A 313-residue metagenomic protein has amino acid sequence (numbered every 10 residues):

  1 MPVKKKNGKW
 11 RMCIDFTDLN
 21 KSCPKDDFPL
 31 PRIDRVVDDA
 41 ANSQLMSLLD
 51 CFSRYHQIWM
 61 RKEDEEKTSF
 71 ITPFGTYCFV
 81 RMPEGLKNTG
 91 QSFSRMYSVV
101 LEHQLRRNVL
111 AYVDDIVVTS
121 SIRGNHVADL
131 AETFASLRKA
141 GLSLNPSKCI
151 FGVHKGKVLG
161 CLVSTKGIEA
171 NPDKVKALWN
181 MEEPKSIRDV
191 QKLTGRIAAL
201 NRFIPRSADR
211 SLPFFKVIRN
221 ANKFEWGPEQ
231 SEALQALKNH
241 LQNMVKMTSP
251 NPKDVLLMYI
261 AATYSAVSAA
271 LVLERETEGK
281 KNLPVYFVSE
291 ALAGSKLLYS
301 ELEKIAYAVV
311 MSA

Functional and structural regions predicted by a protein language model:
M1-V36, L45, H56, E66 (+4 more regions): Conserved beta-strand/loop block within the catalytic cores of divalent metal-dependent phospho-transfer/hydrolysis
D15, V36, D50, F70 (+16 more regions): Mobile genetic element proteins and their domesticated derivatives, centered on retroelements and DNA transposons
N20, G75-S92, N222, T277-Y307 (+1 more regions): A short, polar/acidic, helix/strand-boundary loop motif
D34-Q44, M96-E102, T133, I197-L200 (+1 more regions): Metal-dependent nuclease catalytic cores in nucleic-acid-processing enzymes, especially RNase H-like/related
D39-T68, P73, L142-K148, S186-P213 (+1 more regions): Amphipathic alpha-helical blocks
S43-V100, V158, V217-A221: Conserved polymerase palm-domain catalytic core
G90-V127, R138, F203, S207 (+1 more regions): Active-site palm subdomain of RNA-directed nucleic acid polymerases
R107, Y112, R138, S147-D254: C-terminal reverse transcriptase regions that engage the nucleic-acid substrate
